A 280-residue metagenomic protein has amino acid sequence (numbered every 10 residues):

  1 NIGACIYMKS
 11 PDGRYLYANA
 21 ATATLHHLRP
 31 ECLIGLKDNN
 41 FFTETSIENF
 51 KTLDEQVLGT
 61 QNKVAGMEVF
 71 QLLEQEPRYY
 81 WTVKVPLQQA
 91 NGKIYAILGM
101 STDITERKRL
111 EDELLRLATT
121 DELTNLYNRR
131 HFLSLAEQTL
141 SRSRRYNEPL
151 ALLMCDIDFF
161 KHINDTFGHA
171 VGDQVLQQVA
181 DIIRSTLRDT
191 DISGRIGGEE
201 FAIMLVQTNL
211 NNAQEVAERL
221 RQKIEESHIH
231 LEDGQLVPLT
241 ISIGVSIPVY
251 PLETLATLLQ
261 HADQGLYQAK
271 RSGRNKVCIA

Functional and structural regions predicted by a protein language model:
R14-L16: Conserved hydrophobic beta-strand signature of PAS-family and PAS-like sensory domains
T82-V83, K93-D103: PAS-family sensory domains
A90, L210, Q214-E218, P248-I279: Catalytic-core segments of nucleotide cyclases and related cyclic-nucleotide turnover enzymes
L115-S134, C155-H169, Q177: Conserved nucleotide-binding and Mg2+-coordinating catalytic segments in signaling enzymes
L135-F167, I183, G194: Active-site-proximal structural segments of metal-dependent nucleotidyl cyclase/transferase enzymes
F160, V179, S193-I196, F201 (+2 more regions): Hydrophobic framework residues that shape the active-site pocket of cyclic nucleotide turnover catalytic cores
V171-I192, E200, R219: Active-site-proximal alpha-helical element of nucleotidyl cyclase-like catalytic domains and analogous helices
I224-I241: Catalytic core regions of nucleotide second-messenger enzymes
